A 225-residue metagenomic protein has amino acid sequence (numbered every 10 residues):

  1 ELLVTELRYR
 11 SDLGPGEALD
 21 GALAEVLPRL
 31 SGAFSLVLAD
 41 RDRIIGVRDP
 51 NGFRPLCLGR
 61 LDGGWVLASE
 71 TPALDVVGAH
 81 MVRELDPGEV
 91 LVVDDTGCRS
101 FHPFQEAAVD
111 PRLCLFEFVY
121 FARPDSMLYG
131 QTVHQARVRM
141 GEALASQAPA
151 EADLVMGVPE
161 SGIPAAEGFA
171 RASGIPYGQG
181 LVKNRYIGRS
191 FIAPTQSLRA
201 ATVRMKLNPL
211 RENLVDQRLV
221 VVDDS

Functional and structural regions predicted by a protein language model:
E1-P87, V92-A152, V158: Conserved short alpha-helical segments that host acidic/polar catalytic motifs at enzyme active sites
L2-E17, R171-R189: Amphipathic alpha-helical
F34, A152-D153, Y177, T195: Secondary-structure boundary/capping signal
D40, V215, D223: A cytosolic small-molecule/anion-sensing beta-strand core signal
R41-R43, G157-A165, R185-I187: A glycine-rich phosphate-binding loop feature that marks nucleotide/adenosyl-phosphate handling sites
G59, R137, G141, G168 (+2 more regions): Glycine-centered structural positions embedded in regular secondary structure
V155, G162-F169, S173, Y177 (+1 more regions): Extended, hydrophobic alpha-helical segments in both membrane/secreted and soluble proteins
G174-V220: Short, glycine/charge-rich flexible loops or terminal/linker lids adjacent to PRPP-binding catalytic cores
